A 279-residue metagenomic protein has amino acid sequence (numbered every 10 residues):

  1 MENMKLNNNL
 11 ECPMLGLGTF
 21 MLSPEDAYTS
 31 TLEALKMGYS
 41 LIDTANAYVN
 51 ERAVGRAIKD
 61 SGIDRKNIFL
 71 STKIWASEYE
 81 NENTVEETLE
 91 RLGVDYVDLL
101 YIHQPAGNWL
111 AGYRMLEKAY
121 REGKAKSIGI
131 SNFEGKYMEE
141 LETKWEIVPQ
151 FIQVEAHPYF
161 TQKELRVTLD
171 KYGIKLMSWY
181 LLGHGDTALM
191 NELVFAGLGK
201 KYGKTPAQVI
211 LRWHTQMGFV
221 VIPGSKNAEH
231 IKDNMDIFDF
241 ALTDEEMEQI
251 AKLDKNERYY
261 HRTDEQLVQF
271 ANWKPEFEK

Functional and structural regions predicted by a protein language model:
M1-I68, L182, F277-K279: N-terminal binding-site loop/beta-alpha segment at the start of enzyme catalytic domains that lines or forms
L22-A34, E78-G93, A111, K136-E139 (+1 more regions): Short, acidic/polar
L22-E25, A45-A53, W75-E80, P105-L110 (+2 more regions): Acidic-and-aromatic substrate-binding clefts and catalytic sites of carbohydrate-active enzymes
Y39, V94-V97, A125, P149: A structural motif
S40-A45, S71-T72, Y101-I102, S127-G129 (+1 more regions): Short catalytic-loop micro-motif centered on adjacent basic/acidic residues
R65-E78, D98-P105, N132: A short, structured active-site edge motif that brings together acidic residues
N81-I102, K118-E122: CE4/NodB-like, metal-dependent polysaccharide N-deacetylase domain that modifies extracellular/periplasmic N-acetylated
Q104-K279: Beta/alpha (TIM)-barrel catalytic core signal, keyed to glycine-rich beta->alpha loops juxtaposed to Asp/Glu that bind
